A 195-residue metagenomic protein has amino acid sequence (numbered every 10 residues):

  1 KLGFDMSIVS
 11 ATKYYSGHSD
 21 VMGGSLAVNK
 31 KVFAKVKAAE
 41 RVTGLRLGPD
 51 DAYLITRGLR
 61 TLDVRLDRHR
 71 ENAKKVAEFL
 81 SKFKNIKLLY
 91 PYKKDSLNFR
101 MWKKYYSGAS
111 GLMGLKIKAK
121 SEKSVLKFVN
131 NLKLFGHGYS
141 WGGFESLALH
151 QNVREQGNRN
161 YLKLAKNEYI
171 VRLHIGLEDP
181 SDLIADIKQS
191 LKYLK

Functional and structural regions predicted by a protein language model:
K1-F83: Conserved PLP-enzyme active-site core in the AAT-like
V21, G108-L112, E168-R172: Short, solvent-exposed beta-strand edge segments and adjacent coil->beta transition regions
G24-L26, L88, M113, A148: Well-ordered beta-strand positions enriched in small/hydrophobic/aromatic, beta-favoring residues
G44, N131-S140, S190-K195: A common structural junction motif
I55-V64, G111-A119, R172-G176: Short, well-ordered beta-strand elements within core beta-sheets of diverse protein domains
K74-K133, H137-G142, Q156-L162: Conserved small-domain helix->loop->beta segment predominantly found in fold-type I
A119-K123, S146-K195: PLP-dependent enzyme catalytic core of the Aspartate aminotransferase-like
